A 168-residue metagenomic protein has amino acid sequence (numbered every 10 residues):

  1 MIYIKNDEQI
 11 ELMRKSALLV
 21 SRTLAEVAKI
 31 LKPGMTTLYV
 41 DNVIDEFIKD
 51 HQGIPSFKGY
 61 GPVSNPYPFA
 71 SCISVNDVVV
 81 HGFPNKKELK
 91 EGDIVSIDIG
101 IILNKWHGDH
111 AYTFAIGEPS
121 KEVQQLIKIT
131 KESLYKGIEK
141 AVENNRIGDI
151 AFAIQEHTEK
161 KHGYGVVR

Functional and structural regions predicted by a protein language model:
M1-R168: Active-site neighborhoods and metal-handling regions in enzymes and metal-associated proteins
